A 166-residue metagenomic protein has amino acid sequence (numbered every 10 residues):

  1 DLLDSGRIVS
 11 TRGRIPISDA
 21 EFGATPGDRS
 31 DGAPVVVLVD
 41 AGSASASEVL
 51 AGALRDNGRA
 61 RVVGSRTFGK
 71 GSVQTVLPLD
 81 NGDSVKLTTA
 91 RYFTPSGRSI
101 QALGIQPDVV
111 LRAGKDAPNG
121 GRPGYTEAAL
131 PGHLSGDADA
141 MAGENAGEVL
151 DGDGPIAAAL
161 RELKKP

Functional and structural regions predicted by a protein language model:
D1-P166: C-terminal "post-core" interaction segments
